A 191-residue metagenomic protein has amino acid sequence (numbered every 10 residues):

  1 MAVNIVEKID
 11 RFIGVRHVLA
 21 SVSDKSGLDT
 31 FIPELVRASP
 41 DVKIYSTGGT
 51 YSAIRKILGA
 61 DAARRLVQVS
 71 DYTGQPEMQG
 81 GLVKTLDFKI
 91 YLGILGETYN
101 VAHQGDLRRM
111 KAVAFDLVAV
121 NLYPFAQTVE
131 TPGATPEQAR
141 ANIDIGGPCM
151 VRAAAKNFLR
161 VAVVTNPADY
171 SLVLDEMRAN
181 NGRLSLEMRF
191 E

Functional and structural regions predicted by a protein language model:
M1-S46, T50-Q68: N-terminal glycine-/serine-/threonine-rich phosphate-binding loop
V6-I9, G80-K84, Q104-M110, A139-N142 (+1 more regions): A generic local secondary-structure boundary/capping motif
R11, Y45-S46, D71, I90 (+1 more regions): Generic detector of intrinsically disordered, low-complexity, polar/charged segments
I13-A20, D29, P33-E34, S39 (+1 more regions): Internal alpha/beta core interface subdomains
D24, T47-G48, T98, G147 (+1 more regions): Helix N-cap/beta->alpha junction signal
G49-P124: Glycine-rich nucleotide/cofactor/substrate-binding loop typically near the N-terminus or early in the first domain
